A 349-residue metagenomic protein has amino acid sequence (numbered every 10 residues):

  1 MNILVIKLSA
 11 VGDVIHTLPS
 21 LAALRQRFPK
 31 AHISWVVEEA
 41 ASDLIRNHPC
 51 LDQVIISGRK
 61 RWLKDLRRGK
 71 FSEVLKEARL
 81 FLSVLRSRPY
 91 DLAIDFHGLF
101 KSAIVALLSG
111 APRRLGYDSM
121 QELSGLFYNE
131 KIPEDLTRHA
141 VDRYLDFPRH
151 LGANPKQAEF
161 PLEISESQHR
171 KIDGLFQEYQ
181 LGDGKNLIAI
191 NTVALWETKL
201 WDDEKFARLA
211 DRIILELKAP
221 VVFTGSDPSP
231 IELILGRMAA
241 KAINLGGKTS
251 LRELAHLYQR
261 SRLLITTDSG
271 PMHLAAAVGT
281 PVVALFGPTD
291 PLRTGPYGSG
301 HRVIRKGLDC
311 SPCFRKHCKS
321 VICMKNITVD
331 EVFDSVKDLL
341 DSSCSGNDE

Functional and structural regions predicted by a protein language model:
M1-E349: Catalytic machinery of carbohydrate-active enzymes, primarily nucleotide-sugar-dependent glycosyltransferases
